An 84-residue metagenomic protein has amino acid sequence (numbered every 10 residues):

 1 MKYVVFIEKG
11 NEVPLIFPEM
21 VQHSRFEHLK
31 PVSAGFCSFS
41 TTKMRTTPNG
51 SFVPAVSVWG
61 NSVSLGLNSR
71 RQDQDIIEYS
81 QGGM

Functional and structural regions predicted by a protein language model:
M1-M84: Intrinsic low-complexity, intrinsically disordered or marginally ordered coil/linker segments
